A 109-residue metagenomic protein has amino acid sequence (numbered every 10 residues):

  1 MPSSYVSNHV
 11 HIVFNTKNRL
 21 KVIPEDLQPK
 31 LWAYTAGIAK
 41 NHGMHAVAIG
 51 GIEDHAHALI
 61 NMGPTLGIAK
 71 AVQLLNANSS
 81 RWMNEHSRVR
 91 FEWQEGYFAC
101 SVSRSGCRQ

Functional and structural regions predicted by a protein language model:
M1-Q109: Basic nucleic-acid-binding interfaces
